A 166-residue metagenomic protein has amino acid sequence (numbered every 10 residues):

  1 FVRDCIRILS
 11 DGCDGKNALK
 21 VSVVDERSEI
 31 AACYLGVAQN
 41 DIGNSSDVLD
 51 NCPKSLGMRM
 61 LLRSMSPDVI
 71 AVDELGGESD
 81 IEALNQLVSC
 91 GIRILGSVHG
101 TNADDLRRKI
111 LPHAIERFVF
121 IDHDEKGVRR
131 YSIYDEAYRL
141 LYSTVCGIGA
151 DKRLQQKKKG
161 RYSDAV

Functional and structural regions predicted by a protein language model:
F1, L19-K20, E26, D50-M58 (+3 more regions): Helical mechanochemical/support elements of P-loop NTPase systems and associated helical scaffolds
F1-D11: Glycine-rich phosphate-binding P-loop
S10-L61: P-loop NTPase switch/communication element
I30-C33, D104-L106, G127-R130: Switch/connector loops and helix/strand junctions flanking conserved nucleotide-binding motifs in nucleotide-processing
N51-S55, G100-A103, E125, I148-L154: Short C-terminal domain-edge/linker segments immediately following a structured domain
M65-K126: Conserved P-loop NTPase nucleotide-binding/switch module
R117-V166: Conserved P-loop NTPase
